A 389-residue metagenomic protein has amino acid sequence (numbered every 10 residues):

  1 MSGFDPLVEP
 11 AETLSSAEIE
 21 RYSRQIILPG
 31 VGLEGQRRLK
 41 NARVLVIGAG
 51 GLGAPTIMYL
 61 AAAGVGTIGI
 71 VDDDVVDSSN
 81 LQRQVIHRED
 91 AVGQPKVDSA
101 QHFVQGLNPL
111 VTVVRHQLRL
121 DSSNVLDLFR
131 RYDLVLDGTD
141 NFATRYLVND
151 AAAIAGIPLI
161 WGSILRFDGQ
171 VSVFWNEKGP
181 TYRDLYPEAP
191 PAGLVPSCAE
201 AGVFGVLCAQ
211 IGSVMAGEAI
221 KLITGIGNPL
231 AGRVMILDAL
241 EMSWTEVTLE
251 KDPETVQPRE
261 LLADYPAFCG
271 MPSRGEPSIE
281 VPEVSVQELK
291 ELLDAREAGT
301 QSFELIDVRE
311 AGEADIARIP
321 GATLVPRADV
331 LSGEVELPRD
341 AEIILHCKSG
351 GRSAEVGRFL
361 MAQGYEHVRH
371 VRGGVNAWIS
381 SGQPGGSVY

Functional and structural regions predicted by a protein language model:
M1-L45, S79, D264-P277: N-terminal charged helix/coil linker that caps or initiates catalytic domains
S2-P6, P109-S122, L126-I211, L249 (+1 more regions): E1/E1-like adenylate-forming module used to activate ubiquitin-like modifiers and sulfur-carrier proteins
F4-E9, H102, A239-F303, E310-I344 (+1 more regions): Rhodanese-like catalytic fold shared by cysteine-dependent sulfurtransferases and DSP/PTP-type phosphatases
L7, T13, I70-N108: Glycine-rich phosphate-binding loop and adjoining beta1-alpha1-beta2 segment of Rossmann-like nucleotide-binding folds
G35-A61, T67-D72: Glycine-rich adenosine-cofactor-binding loop
L39, L128-R130, L337-P338: A short, aliphatic-rich alpha-helical micro-motif
G51-A54, Y59, V65, V75-V76 (+3 more regions): Residue-level detector of alpha-helix initiation sites
P196-M235: Conserved anion/nucleotide-ligand pocket segment
